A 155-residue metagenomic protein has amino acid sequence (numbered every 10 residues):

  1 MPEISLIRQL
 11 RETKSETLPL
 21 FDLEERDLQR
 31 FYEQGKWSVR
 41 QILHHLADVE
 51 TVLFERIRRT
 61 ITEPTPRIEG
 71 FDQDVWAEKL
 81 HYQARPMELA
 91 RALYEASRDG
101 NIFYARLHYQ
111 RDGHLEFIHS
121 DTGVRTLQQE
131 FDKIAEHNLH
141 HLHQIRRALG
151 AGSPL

Functional and structural regions predicted by a protein language model:
M1, L18, E63-T65, R85 (+1 more regions): Intrinsic-disorder/low-complexity coil detector
M1-R8: Terminal targeting/low-complexity segments that flank the catalytic cores of oxidoreductases
P2, D48, V52, R85-P86 (+1 more regions): Alpha-helical structural elements of signaling/regulatory helical domains
E3, V39, Q83-R91, V124 (+1 more regions): Active-site oxyanion-binding pockets that recognize sulfate/phosphate
R8-T13, P19-L23, A77-L115: Acidic/histidine-rich alpha-helical segments that form the ligand environment of transition-metal centers
D27-Q73, I102, E116-L155: Short, contiguous alpha-helical
